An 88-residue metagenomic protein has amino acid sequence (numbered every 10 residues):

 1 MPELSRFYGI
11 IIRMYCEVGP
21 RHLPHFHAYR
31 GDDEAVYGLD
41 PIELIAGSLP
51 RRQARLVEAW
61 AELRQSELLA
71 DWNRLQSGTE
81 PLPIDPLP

Functional and structural regions predicted by a protein language model:
M1-P88: Basic nucleic-acid-binding interfaces
